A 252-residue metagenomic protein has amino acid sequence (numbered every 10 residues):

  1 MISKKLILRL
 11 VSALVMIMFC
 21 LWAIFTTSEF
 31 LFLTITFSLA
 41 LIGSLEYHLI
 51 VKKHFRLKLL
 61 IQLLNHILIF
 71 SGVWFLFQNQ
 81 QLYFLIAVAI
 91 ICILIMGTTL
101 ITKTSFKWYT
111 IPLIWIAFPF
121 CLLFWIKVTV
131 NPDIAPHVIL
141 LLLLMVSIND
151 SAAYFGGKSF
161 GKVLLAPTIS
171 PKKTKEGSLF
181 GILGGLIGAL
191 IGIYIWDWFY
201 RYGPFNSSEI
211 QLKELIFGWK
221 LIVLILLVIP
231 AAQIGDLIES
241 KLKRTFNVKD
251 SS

Functional and structural regions predicted by a protein language model:
I2-L226: Membrane-embedded alpha-helical bundles of polytopic integral membrane proteins
N149-A152, G156, A231, G235-L242: Membrane-embedded alpha-helices of multi-pass transport/permease systems
I238-S252: Interfacial helix-loop-helix junctions of multi-pass membrane proteins
